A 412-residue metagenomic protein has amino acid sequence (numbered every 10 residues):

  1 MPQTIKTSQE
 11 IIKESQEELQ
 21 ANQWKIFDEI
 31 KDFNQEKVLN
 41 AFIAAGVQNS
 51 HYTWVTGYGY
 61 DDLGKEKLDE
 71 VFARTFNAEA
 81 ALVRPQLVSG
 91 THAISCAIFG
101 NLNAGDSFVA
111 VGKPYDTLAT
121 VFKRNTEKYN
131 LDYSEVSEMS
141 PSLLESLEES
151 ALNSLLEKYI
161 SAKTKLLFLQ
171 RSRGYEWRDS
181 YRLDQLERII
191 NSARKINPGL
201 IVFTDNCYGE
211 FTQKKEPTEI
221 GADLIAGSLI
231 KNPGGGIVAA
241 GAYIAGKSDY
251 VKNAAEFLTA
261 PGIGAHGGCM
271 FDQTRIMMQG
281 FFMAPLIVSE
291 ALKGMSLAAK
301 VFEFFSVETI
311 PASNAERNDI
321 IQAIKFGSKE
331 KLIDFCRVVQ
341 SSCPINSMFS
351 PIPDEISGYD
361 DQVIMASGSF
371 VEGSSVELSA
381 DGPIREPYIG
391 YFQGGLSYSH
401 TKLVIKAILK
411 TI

Functional and structural regions predicted by a protein language model:
P2-Q23, V38-A44, Q48-H51, Y60-D62 (+7 more regions): Conserved PLP-enzyme active-site core in the AAT-like
K25-F27: Short N-terminal edge-element motif at the start of the domain
K31-Q35: Acidic, PIN/NYN-like endoribonuclease modules and their adjacent C-terminal/linker elements
E36-I43, V363-S367: Charged, glycine/proline-rich intrinsically disordered loops and linkers
V55, L82-P85, I320-K325: Short glycine-rich or small-residue beta-strand-to-loop segments that form or flank ligand, phosphate, metal/Fe-S
E79-R84, I345-S347: Short, well-structured beta-strand/strand-turn elements
E303-I412: Conserved C-terminal alpha-helix-loop-beta "cap" of PLP-dependent enzymes that closes/shapes the active-site mouth
